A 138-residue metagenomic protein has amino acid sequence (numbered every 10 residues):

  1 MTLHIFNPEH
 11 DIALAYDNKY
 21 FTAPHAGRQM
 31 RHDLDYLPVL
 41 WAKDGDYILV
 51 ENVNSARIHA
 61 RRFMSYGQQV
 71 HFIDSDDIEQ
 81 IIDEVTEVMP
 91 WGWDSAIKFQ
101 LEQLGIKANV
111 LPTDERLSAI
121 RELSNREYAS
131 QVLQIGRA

Functional and structural regions predicted by a protein language model:
M1-D44, L49: N-terminal-proximal low-complexity accessory segments that begin disordered and transition into the first
R28-L37, L49-R137: Conserved N-proximal alpha/beta basic substrate-recognition cap immediately N-terminal to, or forming the N-lobe
